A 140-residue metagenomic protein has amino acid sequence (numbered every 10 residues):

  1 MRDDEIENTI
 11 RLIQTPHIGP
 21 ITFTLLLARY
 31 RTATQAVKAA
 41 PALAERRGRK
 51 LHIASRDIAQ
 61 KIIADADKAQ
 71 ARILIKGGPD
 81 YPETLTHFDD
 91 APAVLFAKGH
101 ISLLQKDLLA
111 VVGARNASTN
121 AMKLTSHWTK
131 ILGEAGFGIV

Functional and structural regions predicted by a protein language model:
M1-I131: Short, positively charged patches
T129, G133-V140: Phosphate/pyrophosphate-binding betaalpha-module
